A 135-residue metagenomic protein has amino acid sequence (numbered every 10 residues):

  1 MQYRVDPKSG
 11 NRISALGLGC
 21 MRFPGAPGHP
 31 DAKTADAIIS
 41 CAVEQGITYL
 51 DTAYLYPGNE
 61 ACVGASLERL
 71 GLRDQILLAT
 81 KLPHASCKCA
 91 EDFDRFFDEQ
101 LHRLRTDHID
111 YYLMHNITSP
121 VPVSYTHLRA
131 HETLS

Functional and structural regions predicted by a protein language model:
M1-I76: N-terminal binding-site loop/beta-alpha segment at the start of enzyme catalytic domains that lines or forms
M21, L55, K81-A85, M114-I117: Active-site beta-loop-alpha junctions enriched in small/polar residues
G25-G28, T52, S86-K88, P120-P122: A generic structural signal for short coil/turn motifs at secondary-structure boundaries
P30-C41, C89-R103: Short, acidic/polar
A61, V121-Y125: Active-site-adjacent beta->alpha loops and helix N-cap segments on the catalytic face of soluble alpha/beta enzymes
L104-P120: Active-site groove signature of glycoside hydrolases
H127-S135: Single conserved hydrophobic/aromatic residue that forms the stacking wall/gate of nucleotide- or nucleobase-binding
